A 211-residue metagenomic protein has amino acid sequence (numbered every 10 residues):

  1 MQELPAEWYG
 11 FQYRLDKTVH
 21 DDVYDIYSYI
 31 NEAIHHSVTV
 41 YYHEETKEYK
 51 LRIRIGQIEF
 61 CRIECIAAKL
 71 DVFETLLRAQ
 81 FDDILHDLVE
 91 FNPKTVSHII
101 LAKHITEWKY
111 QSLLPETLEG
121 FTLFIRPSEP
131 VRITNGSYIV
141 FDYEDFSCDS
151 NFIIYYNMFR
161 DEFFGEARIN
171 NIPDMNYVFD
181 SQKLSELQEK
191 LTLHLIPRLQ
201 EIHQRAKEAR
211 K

Functional and structural regions predicted by a protein language model:
M1-Y29, D83-D149: Negatively charged, low-complexity tracts enriched in Asp/Glu with abundant Ser/Thr
E3-L4, I34, I58-R62, A68 (+2 more regions): Low-complexity, repetitive regions of proteins mediating host interaction that are extracellular, surface-exposed
G10, D161, I196-P197: Structural alpha-beta junctions
H35-L76, E144-E186: Intrinsically disordered, low-complexity regulatory segments enriched in Ser/Thr/Pro and charged residues
E59-I105, I169-K211: Mixed-charge, Lys/Arg-enriched low-complexity segments
